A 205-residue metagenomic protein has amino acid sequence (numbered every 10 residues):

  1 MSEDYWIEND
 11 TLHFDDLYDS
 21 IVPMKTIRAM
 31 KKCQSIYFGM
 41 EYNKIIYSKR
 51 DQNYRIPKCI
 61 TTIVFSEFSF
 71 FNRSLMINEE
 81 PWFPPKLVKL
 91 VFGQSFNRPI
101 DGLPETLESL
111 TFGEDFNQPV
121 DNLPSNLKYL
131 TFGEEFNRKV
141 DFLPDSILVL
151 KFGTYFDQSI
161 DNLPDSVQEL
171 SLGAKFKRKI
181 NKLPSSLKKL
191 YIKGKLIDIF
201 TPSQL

Functional and structural regions predicted by a protein language model:
M1, L12, K195-L205: Intrinsic structural disorder
M1-I27: Cullin-RING E3 adaptor/co-adaptor recruitment helices
I7-E8, A29-S35, I56-T62, F83-K89 (+6 more regions): Leucine-rich repeat
H13-D19, I36-Q52, V64-N78, V91-R98 (+5 more regions): Concave beta-strand-loop units of leucine-rich repeat
M24, N53, P57, I77-P84 (+6 more regions): The feature encodes a structural signal of leucine-rich repeats
